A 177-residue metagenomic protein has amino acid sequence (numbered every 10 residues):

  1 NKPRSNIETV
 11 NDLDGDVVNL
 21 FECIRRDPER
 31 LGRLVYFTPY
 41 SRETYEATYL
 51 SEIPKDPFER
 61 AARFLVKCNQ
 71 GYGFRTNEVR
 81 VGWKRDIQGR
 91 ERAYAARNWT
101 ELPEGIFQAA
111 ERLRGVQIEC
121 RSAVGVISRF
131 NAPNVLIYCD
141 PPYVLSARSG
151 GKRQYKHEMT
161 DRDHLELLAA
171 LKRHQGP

Functional and structural regions predicted by a protein language model:
N1-Y40: Conserved S-adenosyl-L-methionine
S5-I7, G115, Q175: A generic structural signal for alpha->beta connector loops
E8, D12-D16, N131, D140 (+1 more regions): Acidic side chains
R25-Y138, P142-K152, E166, K172-R173: SAM-dependent nucleic-acid methyltransferase catalytic core
H157-P177: Long, positively charged, glycine-interspersed low-complexity recognition regions
